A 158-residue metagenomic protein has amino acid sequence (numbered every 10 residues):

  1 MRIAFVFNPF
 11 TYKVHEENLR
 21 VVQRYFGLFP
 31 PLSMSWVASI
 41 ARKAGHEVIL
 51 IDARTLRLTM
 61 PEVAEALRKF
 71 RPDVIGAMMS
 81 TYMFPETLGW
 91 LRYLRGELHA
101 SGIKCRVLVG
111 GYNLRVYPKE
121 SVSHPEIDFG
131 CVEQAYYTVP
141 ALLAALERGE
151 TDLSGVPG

Functional and structural regions predicted by a protein language model:
M1-F26: Short glycine-rich His-centered loop
L19-A41: Short catalytic helix/loop segments, enriched in acidic residues and glycine and frequently bearing histidine
S33, V37-A41, E47-G158: Glycine-rich beta-alpha loop elements in corrinoid/cobalamin-binding modules across cobalamin-dependent enzymes
